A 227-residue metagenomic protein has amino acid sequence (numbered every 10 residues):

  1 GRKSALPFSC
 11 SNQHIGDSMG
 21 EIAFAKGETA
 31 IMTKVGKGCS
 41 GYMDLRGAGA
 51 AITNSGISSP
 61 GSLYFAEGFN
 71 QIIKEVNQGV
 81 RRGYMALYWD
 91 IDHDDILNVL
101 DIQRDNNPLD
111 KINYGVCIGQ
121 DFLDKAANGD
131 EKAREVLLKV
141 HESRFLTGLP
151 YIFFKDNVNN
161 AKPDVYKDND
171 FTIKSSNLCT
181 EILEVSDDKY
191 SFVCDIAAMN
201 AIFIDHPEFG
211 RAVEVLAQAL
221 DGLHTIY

Functional and structural regions predicted by a protein language model:
G1, N54-I57, G61-G68, Q78-F171: Conserved, charged catalytic cores of large soluble enzymes
G1-S55, S62-F65, V76-G79, R144-Y227: Function-dense linear segments that define catalytic or interfacial modules in macromolecule-processing proteins
